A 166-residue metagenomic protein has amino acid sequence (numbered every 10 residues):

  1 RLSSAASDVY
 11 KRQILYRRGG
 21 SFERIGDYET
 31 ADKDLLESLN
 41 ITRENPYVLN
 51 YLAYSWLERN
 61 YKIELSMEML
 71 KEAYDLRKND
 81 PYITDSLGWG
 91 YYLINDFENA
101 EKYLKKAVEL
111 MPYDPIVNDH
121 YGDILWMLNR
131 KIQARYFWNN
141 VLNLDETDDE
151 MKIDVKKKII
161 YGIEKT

Functional and structural regions predicted by a protein language model:
R1-A6, Y10-Q13: Single conserved hydrophobic/aromatic residue that forms the stacking wall/gate of nucleotide- or nucleobase-binding
R12, P46-Y47, P81-Y82, P115-I116 (+1 more regions): Helix-start (N-cap) detector for alpha-helical repeat units in TPR-like alpha-solenoids, especially tetratricopeptide
R17, Y51, S86, H120 (+1 more regions): Canonical tetratricopeptide repeat
G20, Y54-S55, W89, D123: Residue-level recognition of tetratricopeptide repeat
R24, E58-R59, L93, M127 (+1 more regions): Register position in tetratricopeptide repeats
H120, M127, I132-T166: Terminal, low-structured helical/coil segments at or just beyond the last alpha-helical repeat
